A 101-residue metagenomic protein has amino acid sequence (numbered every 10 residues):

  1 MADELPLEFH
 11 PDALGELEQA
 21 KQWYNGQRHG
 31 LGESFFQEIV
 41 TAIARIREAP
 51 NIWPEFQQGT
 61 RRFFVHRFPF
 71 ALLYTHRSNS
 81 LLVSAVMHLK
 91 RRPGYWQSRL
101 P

Functional and structural regions predicted by a protein language model:
M1-F36: Arg/Lys-rich, positively charged N-terminal/basic patches that mediate binding to nucleic acids
E4, A71, T75-P101: Enriched for short, Lys/Arg-rich terminal
G15, Q19, T41-A44, E48: Generic recognition of well-ordered alpha-helical segments within structured catalytic/regulatory domains
K21, P50, Q57, M87 (+1 more regions): Short, flexible helix/strand-to-coil boundary loops that buttress conserved ligand/catalytic motifs in alpha/beta
Y24, R28, I43-I46, P50 (+1 more regions): A general structural signal marking secondary-structure boundaries and capping sites
F35, I52, S98: Catalytic cores of transferase enzymes with a strong primary signal for eukaryotic protein kinases
T41, E48-L81: Basic/aromatic recognition patch in beta-strand/loop cores that engages polyanionic ligands
